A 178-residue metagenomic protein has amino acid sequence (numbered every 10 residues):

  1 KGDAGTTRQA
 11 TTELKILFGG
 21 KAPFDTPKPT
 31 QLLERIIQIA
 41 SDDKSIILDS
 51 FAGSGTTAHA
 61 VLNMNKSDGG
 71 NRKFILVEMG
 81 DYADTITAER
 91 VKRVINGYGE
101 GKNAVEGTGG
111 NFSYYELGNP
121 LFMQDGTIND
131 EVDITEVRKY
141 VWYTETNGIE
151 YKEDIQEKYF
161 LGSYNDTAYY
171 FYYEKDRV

Functional and structural regions predicted by a protein language model:
K1-R8, T12, T30-K44, K66-V178: Accessory, often C-terminal, charged low-complexity segments
T7, T56-T57: Ser/Thr-centric signal marking residues that sit in or immediately flank functional binding/regulatory motifs
G20-Q31: Conserved SAM-binding loop and adjacent beta-strand
S45-G53: Conserved class I S-adenosyl-L-methionine
S54-G55, D84: Hydrophobic alpha-helical segments
A58-D68: Conserved SAM-binding loop of SAM-dependent methyltransferases across substrates and taxa, primarily the Class I
